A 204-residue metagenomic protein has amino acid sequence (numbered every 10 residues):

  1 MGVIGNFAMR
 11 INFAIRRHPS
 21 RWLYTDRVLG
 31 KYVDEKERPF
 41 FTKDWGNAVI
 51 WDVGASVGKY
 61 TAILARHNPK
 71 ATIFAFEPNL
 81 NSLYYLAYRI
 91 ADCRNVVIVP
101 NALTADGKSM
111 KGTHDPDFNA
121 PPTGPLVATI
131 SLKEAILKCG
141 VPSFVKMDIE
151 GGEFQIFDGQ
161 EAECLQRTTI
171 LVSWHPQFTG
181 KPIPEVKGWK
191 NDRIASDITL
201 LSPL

Functional and structural regions predicted by a protein language model:
M1-L204: Phosphate/nucleotide-binding beta-alpha loop and adjacent structural elements of enzyme active sites
